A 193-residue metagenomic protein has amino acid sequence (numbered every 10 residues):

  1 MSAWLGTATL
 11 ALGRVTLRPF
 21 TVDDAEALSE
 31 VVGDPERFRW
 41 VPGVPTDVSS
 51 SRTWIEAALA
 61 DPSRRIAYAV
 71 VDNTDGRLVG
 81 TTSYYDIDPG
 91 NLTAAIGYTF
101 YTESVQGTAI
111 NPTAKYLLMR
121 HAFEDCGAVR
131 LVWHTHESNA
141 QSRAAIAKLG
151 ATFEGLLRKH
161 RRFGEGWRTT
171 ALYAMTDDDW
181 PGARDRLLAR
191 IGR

Functional and structural regions predicted by a protein language model:
M1-I110, H121, D125, H160-R193: GNAT-family acyltransferases
E124-H134: Conserved GNAT acetyl-CoA-binding A-motif
W133-R143: Conserved beta-strand-loop-alpha-helix junction that forms the acyl-donor binding cleft
H134, T152-G166: Conserved catalytic-core motifs of GNAT/GCN5-like acyltransferases
